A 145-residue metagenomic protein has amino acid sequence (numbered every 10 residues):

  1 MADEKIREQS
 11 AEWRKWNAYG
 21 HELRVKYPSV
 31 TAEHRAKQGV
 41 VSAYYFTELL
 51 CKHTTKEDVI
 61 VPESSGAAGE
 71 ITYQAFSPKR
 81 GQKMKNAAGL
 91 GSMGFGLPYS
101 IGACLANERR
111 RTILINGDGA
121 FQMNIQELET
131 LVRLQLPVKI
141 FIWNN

Functional and structural regions predicted by a protein language model:
M1-R7, E70-I71, A75-N145: Thiamine diphosphate
M1-Y19: Glycine-rich, acidic loop regions that bind phosphate or pyrophosphate groups
R14, A18-A103: Active-site diphosphate/adenylate-binding microenvironment
